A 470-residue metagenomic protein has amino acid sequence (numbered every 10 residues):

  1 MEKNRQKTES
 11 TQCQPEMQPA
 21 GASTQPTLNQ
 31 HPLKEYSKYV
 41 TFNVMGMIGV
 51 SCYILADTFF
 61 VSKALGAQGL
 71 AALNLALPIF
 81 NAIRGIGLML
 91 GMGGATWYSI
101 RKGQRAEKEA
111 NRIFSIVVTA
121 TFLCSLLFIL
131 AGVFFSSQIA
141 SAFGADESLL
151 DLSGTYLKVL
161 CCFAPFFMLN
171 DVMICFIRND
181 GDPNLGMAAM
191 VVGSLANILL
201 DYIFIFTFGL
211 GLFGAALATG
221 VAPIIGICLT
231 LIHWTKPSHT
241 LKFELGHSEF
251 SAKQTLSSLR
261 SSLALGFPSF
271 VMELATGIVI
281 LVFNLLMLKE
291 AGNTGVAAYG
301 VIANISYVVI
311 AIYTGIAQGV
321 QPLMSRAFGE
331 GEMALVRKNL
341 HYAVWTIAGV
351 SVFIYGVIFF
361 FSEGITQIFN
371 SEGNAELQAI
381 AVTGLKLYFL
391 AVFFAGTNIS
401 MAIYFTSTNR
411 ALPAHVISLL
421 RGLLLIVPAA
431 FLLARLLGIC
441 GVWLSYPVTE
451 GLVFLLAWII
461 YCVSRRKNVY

Functional and structural regions predicted by a protein language model:
M1-N43, Y98-F163, T207-G266, M324-A391 (+1 more regions): Short alpha-helical transmembrane segments in multi-pass integral membrane proteins
L28-L65, P78-G93, W97, F122-I129 (+4 more regions): N-terminal transmembrane alpha-helices
K38-D57, V159, N170, G193 (+5 more regions): Transmembrane helical elements of multi-pass membrane transporters/channels
V44, C52-A71, A140-E147, I203-L210 (+6 more regions): Helix-terminus/linker motif at the lipid-water interface of multi-pass membrane proteins
V61-N81, S148-L152, L212-F213, S257-L265 (+4 more regions): Interfacial/gating helices of multi-pass transporter permease domains
L70-L130, F167-G186, A298-S362, A395-A414: Small-residue-rich hydrophobic transmembrane alpha-helices
A82-G85, I129, N197-D201, I227-L231 (+4 more regions): Hydrophobic transmembrane alpha-helices of multi-pass small-molecule transporters
G91, V159-R178, A189-S194, A215-T230 (+4 more regions): Short runs within selected transmembrane alpha-helices of multi-pass transporters and secretion channels
